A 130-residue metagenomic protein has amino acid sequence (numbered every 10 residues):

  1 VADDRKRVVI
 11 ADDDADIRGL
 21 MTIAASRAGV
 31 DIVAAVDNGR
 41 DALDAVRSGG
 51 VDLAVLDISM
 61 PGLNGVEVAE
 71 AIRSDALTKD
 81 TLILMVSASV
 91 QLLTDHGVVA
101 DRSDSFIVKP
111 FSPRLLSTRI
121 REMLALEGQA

Functional and structural regions predicted by a protein language model:
V1-V9, R114-A130: Non-catalytic signal-transmission and effector/linker regions of two-component phosphorelay proteins
A15-A34: Two-component/phosphorelay signaling modules centered on CheY-like receiver
D37-D41, N64-V68: Acidic catalytic/metal-coordinating carboxylates
R47-G49, R73-D80, D101: Conserved phosphotransfer cores of two-component systems
G50-V55: Active-site beta3 strand of CheY-like receiver
M60: Receiver (REC) domain active-site loop signature in two-component systems and cognate sites in sensor histidine kinases
E67, S89-I107, R114, T118: Alpha4 helix (beta4-alpha4-beta5 surface) of REC/receiver domains from two-component response regulators
